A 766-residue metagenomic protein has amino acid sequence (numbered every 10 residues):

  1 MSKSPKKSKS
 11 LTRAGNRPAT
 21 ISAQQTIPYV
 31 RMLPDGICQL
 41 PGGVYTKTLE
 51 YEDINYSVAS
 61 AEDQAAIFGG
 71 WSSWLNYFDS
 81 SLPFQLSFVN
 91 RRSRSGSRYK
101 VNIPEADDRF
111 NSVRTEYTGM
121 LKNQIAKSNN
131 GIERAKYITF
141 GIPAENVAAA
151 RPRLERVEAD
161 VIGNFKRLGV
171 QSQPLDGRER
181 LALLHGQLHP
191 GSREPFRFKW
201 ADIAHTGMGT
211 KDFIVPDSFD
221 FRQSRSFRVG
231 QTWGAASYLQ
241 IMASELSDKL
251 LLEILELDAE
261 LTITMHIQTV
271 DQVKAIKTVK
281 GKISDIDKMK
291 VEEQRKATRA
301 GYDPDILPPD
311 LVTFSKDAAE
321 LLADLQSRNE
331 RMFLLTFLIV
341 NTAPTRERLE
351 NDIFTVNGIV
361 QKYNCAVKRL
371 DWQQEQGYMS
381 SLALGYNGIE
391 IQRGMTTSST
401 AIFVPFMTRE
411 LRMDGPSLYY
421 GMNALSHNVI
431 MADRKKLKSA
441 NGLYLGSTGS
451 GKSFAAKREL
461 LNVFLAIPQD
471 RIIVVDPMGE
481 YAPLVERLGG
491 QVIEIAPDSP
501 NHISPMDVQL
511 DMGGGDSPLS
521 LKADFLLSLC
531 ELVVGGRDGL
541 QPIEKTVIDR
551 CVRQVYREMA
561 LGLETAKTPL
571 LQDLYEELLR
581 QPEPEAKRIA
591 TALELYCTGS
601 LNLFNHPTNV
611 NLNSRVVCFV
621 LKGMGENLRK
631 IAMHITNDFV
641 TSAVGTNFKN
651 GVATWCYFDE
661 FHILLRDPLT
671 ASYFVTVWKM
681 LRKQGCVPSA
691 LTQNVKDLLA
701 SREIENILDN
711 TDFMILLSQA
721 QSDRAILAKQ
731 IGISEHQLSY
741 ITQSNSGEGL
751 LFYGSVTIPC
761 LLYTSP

Functional and structural regions predicted by a protein language model:
S2-T408: Extended, folded cores of ATP/NTP-driven motor/assembly subunits in large transport and secretion machines
I54, A61-S80, R91, E253-E256 (+12 more regions): P-loop NTPase motor domains
Y444: Hydrophobic anchor at the beta1->P-loop junction of P-loop NTPases
G449: Walker A (P-loop) phosphate-binding loop of P-loop NTPases
K452: Conserved lysine of the Walker
A455: Hydrophobic positions on the alpha1 helix immediately C-terminal to the Walker A/P-loop
E705-L716: A short helix-turn-beta junction within AAA+ P-loop NTPase domains corresponding to the substrate/partner-engaging
C760-P766: Residue-level detector of conserved catalytic or cofactor/ligand-binding positions in enzyme active sites
